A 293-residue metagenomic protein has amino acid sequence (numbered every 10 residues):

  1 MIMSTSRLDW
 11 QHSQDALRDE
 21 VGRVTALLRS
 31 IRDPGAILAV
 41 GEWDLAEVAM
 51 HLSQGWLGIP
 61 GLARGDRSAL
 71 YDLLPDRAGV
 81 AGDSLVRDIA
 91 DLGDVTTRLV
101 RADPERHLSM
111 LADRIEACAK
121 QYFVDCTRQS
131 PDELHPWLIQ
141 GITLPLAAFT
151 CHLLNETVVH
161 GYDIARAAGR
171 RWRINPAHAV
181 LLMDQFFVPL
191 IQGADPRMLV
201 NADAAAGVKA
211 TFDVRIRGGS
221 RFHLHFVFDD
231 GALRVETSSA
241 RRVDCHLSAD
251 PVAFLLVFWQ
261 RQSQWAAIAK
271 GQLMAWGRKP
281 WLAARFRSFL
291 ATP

Functional and structural regions predicted by a protein language model:
M1-M50: Non-cleavable N-terminal signal-anchor transmembrane helices
I2-Q11, L57-R128, D132-L134: Short, helix-capping/interhelical loops that line the mouth of catalytic, cofactor-, or ligand-binding pockets
H12, A16, E47, H51 (+3 more regions): Alpha-helical initiation/capping and key positions within long helical/coiled-coil segments
R32-A81, Q140-P196: Short, contiguous alpha-helical
V100-I174: Contiguous mid-protein beta-loop-alpha structural module that forms a pocket-lining wall or clamp of enzyme active
M183-F228: A glycine-rich beta-turn/hairpin centered on an aromatic-Pro dipeptide
S220-D250: Acidic/His-leaning functional-site neighborhoods
S239-P293: C-terminal interaction segments
